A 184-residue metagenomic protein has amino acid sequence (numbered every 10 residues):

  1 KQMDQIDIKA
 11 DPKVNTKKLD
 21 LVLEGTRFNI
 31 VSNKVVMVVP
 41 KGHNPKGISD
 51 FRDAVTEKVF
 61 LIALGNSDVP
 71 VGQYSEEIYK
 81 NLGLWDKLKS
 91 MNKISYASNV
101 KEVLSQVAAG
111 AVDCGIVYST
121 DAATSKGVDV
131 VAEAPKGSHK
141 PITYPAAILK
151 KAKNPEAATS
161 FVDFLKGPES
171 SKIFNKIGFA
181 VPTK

Functional and structural regions predicted by a protein language model:
K1-K184: Exported/periplasmic ABC-transporter solute-binding proteins
